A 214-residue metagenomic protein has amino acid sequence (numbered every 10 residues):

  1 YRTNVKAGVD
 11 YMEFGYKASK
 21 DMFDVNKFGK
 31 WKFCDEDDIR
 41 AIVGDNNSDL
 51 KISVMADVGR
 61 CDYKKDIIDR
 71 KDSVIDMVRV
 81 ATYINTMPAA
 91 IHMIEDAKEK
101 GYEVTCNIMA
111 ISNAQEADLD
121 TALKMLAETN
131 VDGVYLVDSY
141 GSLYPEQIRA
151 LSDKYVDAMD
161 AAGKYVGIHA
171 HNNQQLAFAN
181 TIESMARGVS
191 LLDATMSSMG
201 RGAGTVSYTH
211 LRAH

Functional and structural regions predicted by a protein language model:
Y11-D38, S139-P145: Glycine-rich, proline-tolerant flexible connector loops at the mouths of alpha/beta enzymes
M12-F14, I52-A56, D76-V80, V104-I108 (+3 more regions): Hydrophobic faces of well-ordered beta-strands that scaffold small-molecule active sites in alpha/beta enzyme cores
K17-S19, M55-G59, A81-N85, M109-N113 (+3 more regions): Active-site beta-loop-alpha junctions enriched in small/polar residues
V25-K98, E103, M109-L119: Active-site beta->alpha loop and helix N-cap motifs at the rims of alpha/beta catalytic domains
A117, T121-L123, L176-A186: Catalytic cores of alpha/beta
D118, A122, V131-Y155: Phosphate/pyrophosphate-binding betaalpha-module
D138, V189-G204: Glycine-rich phosphate-binding active-site loops on the catalytic face of alpha/beta enzymes
T209-H214: Conserved small/polar residues in nucleotide/adenosyl-binding loops
